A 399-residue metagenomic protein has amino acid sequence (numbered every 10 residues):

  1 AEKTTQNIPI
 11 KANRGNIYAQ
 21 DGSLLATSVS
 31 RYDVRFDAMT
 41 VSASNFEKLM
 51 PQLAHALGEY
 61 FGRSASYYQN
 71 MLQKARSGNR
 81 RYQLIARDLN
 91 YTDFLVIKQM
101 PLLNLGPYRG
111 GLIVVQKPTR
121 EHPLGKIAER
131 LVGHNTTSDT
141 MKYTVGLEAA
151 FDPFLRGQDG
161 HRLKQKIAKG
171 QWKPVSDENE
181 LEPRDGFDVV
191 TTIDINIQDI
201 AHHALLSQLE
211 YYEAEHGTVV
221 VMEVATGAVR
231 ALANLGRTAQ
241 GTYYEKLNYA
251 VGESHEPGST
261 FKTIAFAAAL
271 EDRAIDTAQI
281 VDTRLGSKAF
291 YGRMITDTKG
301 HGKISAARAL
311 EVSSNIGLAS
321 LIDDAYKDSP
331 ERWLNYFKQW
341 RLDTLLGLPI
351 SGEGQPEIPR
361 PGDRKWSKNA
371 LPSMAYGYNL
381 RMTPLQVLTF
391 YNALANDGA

Functional and structural regions predicted by a protein language model:
T4, P9-N13, E213-H216: Short, small/polar residue-rich loop motifs at catalytic or cofactor-binding pockets
I8-R63: Juxtamembrane extramembrane loops of integral membrane proteins
R14-A19, S23-D37, L84-D88, V96 (+5 more regions): Soluble periplasmic/extracytoplasmic beta-strand elements of cell-envelope proteins
A26, Y32, K166-E180, I193 (+3 more regions): Beta-lactam-recognizing serine transpeptidase/beta-lactamase-like catalytic domain environment
S28-T40, R76-R80, N179-V189: Acidic/histidine-rich, surface-exposed loop or edge segments in extracytoplasmic proteins
Y32, K48-H55, E59, Q83 (+20 more regions): Solvent-exposed, polar/charged alpha-helical surfaces in well-ordered, non-transmembrane soluble domains, broadly
P51-E59, Q73-D185: Small/polar-residue-rich segments within soluble enzyme cores
